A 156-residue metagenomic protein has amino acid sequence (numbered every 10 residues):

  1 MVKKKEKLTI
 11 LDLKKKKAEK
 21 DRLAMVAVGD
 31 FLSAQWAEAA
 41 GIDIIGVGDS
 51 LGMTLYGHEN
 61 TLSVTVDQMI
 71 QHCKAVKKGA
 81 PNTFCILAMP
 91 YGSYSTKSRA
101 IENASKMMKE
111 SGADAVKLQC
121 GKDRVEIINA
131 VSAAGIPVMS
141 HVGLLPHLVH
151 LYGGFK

Functional and structural regions predicted by a protein language model:
V2-K156: Alpha/beta enzyme core
